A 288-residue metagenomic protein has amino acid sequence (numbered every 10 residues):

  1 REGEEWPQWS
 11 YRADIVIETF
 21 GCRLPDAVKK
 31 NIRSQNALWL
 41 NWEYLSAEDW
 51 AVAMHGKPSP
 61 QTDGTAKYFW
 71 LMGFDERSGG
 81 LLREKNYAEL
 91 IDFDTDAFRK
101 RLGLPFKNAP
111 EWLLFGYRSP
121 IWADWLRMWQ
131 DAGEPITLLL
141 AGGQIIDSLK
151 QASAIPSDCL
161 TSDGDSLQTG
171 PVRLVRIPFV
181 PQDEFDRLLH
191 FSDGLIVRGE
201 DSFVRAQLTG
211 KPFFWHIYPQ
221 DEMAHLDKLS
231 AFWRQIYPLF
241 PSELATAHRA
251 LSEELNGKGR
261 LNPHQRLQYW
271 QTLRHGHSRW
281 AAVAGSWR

Functional and structural regions predicted by a protein language model:
R1-G64, G143: Active-site and donor-binding regions of nucleotide-sugar-utilizing enzymes
D14-I15, E111, G194: Structural motif
S34-L38, E134-P135, K211: A short helix->loop->beta-strand "cap" motif at the edges of active sites that frequently abuts
E43-A123: A nucleotide-sugar donor-handling region in carbohydrate enzymes
R83, P238-R288: C-terminal amphipathic helix plus adjacent low-complexity, charged tail appended to glycosyltransferase catalytic
D124-P135: Short hydrophobic signal-anchor/transmembrane segments that target glycosyltransferases and glycosylation machinery
P135-P178: Catalytic donor nucleotide-activated moiety binding site of glycosyltransferases and closely related
F179-K228: A donor-sugar binding/catalytic signature common to diverse glycosyltransferases and related nucleotide-sugar
